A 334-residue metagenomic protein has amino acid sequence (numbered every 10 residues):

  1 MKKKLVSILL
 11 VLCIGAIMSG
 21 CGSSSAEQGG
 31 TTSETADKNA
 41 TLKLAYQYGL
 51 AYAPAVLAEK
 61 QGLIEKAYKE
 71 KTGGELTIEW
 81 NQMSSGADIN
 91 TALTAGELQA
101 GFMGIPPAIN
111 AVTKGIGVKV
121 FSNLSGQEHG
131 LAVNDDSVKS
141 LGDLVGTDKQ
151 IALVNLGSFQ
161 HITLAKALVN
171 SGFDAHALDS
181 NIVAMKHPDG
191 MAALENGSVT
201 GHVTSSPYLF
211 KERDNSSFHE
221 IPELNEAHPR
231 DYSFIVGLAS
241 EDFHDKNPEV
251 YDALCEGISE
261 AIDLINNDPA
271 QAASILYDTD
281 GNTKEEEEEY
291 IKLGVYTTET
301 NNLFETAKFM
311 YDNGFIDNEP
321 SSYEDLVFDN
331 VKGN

Functional and structural regions predicted by a protein language model:
M1-T41, N334: Short, low-complexity disordered leader/linker segments with a strong preference for bacterial N-terminal type II
G29-D174, I182-A184, T200-P207, E220-I221 (+1 more regions): Short, glycine-/small- and polar/acidic-enriched structural segments that line small-molecule recognition paths
A58-Q61, A67, A92, G96 (+10 more regions): Structured segments of extracytoplasmic/periplasmic soluble domains in secreted or envelope-associated proteins
G74-I78, A175-S180, T279-I291, D317-E324: Short, surface-exposed acidic
P106-P107, H176-D179, V183, H187-I275: Pocket-lining segment of extracytoplasmic ligand-binding domains
D245-D317: Secondary-structure end/capping motifs
Y311-N334: Conserved C-terminal helix/tail region of periplasmic/extracytoplasmic solute-binding proteins
